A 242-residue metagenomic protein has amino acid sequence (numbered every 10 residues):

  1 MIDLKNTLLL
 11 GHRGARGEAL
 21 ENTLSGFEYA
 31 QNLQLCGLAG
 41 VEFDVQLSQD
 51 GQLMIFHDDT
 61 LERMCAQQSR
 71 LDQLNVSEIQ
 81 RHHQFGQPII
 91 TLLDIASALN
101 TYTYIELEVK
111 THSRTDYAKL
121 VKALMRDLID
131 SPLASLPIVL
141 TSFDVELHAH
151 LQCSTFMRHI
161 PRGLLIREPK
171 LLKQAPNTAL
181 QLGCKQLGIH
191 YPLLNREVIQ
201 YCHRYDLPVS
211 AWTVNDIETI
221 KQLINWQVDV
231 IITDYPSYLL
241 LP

Functional and structural regions predicted by a protein language model:
M1-P242: Phosphate-group recognition and catalysis centered on beta-loop-alpha active-site segments
